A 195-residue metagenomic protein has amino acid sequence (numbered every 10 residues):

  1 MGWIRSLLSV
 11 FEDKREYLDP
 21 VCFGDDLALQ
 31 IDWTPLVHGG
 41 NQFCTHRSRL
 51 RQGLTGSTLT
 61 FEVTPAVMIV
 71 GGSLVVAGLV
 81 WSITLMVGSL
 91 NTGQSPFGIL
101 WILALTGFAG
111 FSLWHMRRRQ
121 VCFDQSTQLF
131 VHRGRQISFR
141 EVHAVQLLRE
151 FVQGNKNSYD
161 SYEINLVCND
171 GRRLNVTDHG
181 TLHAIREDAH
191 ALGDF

Functional and structural regions predicted by a protein language model:
M1-G2, L129, L148-F151, F195: N-terminal low-hydrophobic presequence detector
M1-S9, T55-Q120: Alpha-helical transmembrane spans
S6-L7, Y17, D26, P35 (+3 more regions): Acidic/proline-rich low-complexity IDRs
K14-R15, D19-P35, G39-S48, T55 (+1 more regions): Non-transmembrane, membrane-adjacent beta-strand/coil modules in membrane-associated proteins and peripheral
D19, G24-G39, S95-L100, A104-G107 (+3 more regions): Short linear motifs at secondary-structure transitions and domain/linker junctions
Q52, L59, A109-E141: Conserved beta-hairpin
D188-F195: Pleckstrin homology
